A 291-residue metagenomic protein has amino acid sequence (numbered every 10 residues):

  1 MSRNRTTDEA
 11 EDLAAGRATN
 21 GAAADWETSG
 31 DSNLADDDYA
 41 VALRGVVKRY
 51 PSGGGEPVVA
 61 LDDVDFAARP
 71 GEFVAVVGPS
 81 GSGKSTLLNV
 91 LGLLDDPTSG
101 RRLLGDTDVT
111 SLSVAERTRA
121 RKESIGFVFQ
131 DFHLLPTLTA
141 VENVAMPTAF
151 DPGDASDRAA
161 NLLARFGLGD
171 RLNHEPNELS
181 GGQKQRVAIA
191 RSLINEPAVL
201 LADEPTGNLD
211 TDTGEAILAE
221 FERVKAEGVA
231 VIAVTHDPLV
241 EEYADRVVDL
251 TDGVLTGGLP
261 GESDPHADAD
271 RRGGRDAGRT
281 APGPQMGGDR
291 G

Functional and structural regions predicted by a protein language model:
G100-D108: Conserved ABC transporter NBD signature motif
T107-D108, D154-D170: Conserved ABC ATPase "signature" region
V109-I125, A226: ABC ATPase NBD coupling module
L138-A145: Short coil-to-helix segment of the ABC ATPase nucleotide-binding domain corresponding to the Q-loop/switch region
L168, L172, S192-L193: ABC ATPase C-loop
H174-N177, I194-N195, E227: Conserved signature/switch motifs of ABC ATPase nucleotide-binding domains
E175-Q185: Conserved ABC ATPase signature
L200-D203: Catalytic Walker B motif of ABC-type/P-loop ATPase nucleotide-binding domains
